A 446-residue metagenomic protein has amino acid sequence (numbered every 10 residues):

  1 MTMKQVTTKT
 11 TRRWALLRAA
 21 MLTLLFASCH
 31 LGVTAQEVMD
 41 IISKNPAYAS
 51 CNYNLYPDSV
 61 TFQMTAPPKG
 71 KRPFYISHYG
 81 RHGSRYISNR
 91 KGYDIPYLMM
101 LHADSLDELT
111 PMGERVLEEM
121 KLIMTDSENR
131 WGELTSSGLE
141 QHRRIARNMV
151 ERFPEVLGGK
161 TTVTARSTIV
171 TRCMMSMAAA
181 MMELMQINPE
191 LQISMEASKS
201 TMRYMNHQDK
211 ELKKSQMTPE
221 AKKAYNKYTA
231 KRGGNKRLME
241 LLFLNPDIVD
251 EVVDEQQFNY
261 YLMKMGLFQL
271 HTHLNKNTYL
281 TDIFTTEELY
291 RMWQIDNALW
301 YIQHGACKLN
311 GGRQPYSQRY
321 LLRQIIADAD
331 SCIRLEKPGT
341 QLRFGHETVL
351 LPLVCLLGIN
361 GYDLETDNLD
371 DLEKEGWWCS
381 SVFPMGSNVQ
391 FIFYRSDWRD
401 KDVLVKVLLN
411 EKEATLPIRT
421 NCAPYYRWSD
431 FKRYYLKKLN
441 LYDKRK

Functional and structural regions predicted by a protein language model:
M1-V38: Bacterial Sec-dependent N-terminal signal peptides
Q36-T162, T168-Q341, G345-K446: Signature for phosphate-centric chemistry
